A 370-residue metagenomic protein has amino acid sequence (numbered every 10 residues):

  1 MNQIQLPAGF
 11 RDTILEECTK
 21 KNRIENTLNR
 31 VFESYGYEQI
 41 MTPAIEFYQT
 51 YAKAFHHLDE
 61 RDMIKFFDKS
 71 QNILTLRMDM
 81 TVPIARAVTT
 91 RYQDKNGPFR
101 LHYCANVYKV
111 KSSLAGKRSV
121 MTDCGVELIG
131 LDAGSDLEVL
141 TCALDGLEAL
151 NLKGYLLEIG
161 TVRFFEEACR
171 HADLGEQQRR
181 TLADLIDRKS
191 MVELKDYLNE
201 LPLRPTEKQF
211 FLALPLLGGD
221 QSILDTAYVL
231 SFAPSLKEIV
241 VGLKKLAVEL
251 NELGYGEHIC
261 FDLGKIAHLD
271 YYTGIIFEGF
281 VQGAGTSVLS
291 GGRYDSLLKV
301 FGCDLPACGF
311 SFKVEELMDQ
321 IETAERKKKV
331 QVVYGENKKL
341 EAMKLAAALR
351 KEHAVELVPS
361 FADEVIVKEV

Functional and structural regions predicted by a protein language model:
M1-V82, L137, E158: TRNA-binding/sensing appendages of the translation machinery
K20-V31, Y35, E46-F47, T81-Y92 (+2 more regions): Positively charged, Gly/Ser-enriched RNA/tRNA-binding surfaces
I45, G160, L182, F361-A362: Residue-level "edge-of-site" marker
A54-L58, H171-D173, I275: Short low-complexity, flexible loop/linker segments enriched in glycine and/or proline with clustered acidic
D62-D68, L174-D196, V281: Acidic, His- and aromatic-enriched active-site or binding-groove loops in soluble protein domains that engage sugars
N96-G97: Phosphate/dinucleotide-binding and metal-coordinating scaffold of catalytic cores in nucleotide-dependent enzymes
V120-C124, I159-E167: Short, conserved phosphate-binding/catalytic loop or strand-edge motifs used in phosphoryl-/nucleotidyl-transfer
D145-A149, R163-D173: Hydrophobic mid-domain F-helix/FG-region of cytochrome P450s
